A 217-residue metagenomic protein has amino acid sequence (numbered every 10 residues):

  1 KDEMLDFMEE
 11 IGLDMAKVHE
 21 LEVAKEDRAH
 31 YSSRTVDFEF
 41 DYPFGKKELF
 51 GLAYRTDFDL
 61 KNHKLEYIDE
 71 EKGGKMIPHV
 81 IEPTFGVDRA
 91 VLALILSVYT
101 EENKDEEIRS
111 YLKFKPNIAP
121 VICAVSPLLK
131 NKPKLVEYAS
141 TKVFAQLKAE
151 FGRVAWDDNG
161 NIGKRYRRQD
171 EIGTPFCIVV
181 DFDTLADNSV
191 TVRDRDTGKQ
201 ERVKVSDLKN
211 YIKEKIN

Functional and structural regions predicted by a protein language model:
K1-N217: NTP/phosphate- and nucleic-acid-binding module
